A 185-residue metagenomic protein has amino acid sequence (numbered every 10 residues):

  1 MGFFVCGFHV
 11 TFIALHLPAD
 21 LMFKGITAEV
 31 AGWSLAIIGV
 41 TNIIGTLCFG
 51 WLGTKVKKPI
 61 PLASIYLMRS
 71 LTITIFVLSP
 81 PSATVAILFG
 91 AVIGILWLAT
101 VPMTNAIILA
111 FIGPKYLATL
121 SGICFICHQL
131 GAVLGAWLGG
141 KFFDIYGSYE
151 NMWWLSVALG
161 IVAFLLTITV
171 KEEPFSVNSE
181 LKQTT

Functional and structural regions predicted by a protein language model:
M1-F49: Extracytoplasmic gate region of multi-pass secondary transporters
F4, A36-V40, L67, A91 (+1 more regions): Transmembrane alpha-helical cores of Major Facilitator Superfamily
D20-K24, K55, I107-I112, I145: Helix-to-coil boundary motifs at intracellular loop junctions of multi-pass secondary transporters
T27-L35, S82, A86, S121: Juxtamembrane helix-start elements in MFS-like secondary transporters
I38-N42, C48-F49, G53-I107: C-terminal transmembrane helical hairpin of 12-TM major facilitator-type secondary transporters
G45, G131-G135, L166: Discrete transmembrane alpha-helix packing/kink hotspots characteristic of Major Facilitator Superfamily-like secondary
L98, F111-Y146, S156: A late C-terminal transmembrane helix in Major Facilitator Superfamily
W154-T185: Multi-pass alpha-helical transporter architecture, strongest for 12-TM Major Facilitator/SLC carriers used
